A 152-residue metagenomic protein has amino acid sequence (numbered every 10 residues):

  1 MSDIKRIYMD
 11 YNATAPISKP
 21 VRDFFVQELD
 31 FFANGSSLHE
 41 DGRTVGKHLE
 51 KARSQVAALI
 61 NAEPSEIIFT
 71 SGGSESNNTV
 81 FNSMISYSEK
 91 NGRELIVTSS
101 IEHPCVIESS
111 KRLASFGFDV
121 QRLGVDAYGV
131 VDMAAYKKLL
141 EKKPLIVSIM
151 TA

Functional and structural regions predicted by a protein language model:
M1-A152: Pyridoxal 5′-phosphate
